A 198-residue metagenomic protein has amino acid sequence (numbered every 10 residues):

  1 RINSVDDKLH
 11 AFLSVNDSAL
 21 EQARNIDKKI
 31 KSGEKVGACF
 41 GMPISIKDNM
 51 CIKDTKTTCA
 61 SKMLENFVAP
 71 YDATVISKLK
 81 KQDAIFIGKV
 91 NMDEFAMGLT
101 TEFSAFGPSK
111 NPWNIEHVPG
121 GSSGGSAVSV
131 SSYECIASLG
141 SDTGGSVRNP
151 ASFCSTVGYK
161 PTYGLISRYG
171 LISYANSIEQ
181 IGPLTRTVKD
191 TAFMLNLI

Functional and structural regions predicted by a protein language model:
R1-G144: Gly/Ser-rich catalytic/binding loops embedded in alpha/beta enzyme cores
F106, A127-I198: Fold-level recognition of mixed alpha/beta catalytic cores in primary-metabolism enzymes, strongest
